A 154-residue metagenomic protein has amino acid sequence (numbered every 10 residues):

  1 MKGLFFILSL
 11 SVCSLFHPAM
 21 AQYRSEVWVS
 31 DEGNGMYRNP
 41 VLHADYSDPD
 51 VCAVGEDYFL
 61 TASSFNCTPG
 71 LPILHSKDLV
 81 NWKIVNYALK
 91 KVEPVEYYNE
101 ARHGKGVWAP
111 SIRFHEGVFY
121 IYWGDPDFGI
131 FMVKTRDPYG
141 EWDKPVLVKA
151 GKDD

Functional and structural regions predicted by a protein language model:
F5-L15: Bacterial N-terminal signal peptides
A21-D154: Carbohydrate-active catalytic/glycan-binding domains of CAZyme proteins, especially the secreted or lumenal ectodomains
